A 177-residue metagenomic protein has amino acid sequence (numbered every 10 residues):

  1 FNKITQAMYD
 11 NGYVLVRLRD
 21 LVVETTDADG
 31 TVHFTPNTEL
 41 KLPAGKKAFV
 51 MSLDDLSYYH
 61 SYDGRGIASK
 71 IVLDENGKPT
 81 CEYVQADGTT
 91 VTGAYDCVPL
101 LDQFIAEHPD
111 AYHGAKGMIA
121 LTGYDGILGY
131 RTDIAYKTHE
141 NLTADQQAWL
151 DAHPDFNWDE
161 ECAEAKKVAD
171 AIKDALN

Functional and structural regions predicted by a protein language model:
F1-A171: Active-site beta->alpha N-cap acidic-glycine motif
D174: Extended, well-structured beta-strand/loop surface patches that form recognition or cofactor-anchoring regions within
N177: Copper-binding active sites and cupredoxin-like electron-transfer domains, recognizing His/Cys-rich ligand loops
